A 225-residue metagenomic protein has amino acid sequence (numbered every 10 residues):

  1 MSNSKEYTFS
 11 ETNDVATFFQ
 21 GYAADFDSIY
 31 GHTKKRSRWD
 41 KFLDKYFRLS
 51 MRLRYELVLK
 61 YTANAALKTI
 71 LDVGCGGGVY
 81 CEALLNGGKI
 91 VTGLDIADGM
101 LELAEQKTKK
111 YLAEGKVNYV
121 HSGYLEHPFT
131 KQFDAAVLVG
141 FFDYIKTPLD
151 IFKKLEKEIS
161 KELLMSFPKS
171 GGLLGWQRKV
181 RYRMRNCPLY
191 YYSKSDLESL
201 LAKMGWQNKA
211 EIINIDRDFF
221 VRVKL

Functional and structural regions predicted by a protein language model:
S2-A63: Conserved class I S-adenosyl-L-methionine
G74-G76: Class I SAM-dependent methyltransferase "Motif I" SAM/SAH-binding loop
V79-Y124: Class I SAM-dependent methyltransferase SAM/SAH-binding core
A135-K146: A short SAM/SAH-binding and catalytic strip from SAM-dependent methyltransferases
I145-L155: A short, conserved alpha-helix within the catalytic core of class I
S160-P168: Conserved beta-strand signature within the Rossmann-like core of class I S-adenosyl-L-methionine
S170-P188: Short, glycine-/aromatic-enriched active-site segment of Class I SAM-dependent methyltransferases
P188-G205: Short alpha-helix
